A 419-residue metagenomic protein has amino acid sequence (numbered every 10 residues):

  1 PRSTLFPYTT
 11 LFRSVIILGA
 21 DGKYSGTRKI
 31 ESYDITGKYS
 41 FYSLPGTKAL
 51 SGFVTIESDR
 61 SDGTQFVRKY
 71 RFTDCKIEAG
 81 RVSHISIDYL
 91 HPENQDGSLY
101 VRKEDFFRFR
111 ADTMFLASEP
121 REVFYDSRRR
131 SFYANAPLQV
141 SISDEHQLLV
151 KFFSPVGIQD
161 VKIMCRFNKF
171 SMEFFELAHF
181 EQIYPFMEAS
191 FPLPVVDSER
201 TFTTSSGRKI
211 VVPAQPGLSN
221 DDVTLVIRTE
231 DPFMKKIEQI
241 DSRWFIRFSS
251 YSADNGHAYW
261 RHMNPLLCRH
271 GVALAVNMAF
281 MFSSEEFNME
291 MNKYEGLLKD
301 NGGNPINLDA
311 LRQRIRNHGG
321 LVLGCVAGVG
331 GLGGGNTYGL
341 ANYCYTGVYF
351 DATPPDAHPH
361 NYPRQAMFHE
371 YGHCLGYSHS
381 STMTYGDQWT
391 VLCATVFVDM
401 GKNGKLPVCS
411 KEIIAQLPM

Functional and structural regions predicted by a protein language model:
P1-T10: Single conserved hydrophobic/aromatic residue that forms the stacking wall/gate of nucleotide- or nucleobase-binding
T10, M367, Y371-L375: Active-site His/Glu-centered metal-binding helix of metallohydrolases
T10-L11, I87: Generic detector of short, aliphatic-rich beta-strand segments that form the cores of beta-sheets in diverse domain
R13-D74: Tryptophan-paired
G19, D34, R60-D62, E78 (+3 more regions): Acidic surface patches and DE-rich sequence motifs
K38, V67, H84, Q147-L149: Intrinsic-disorder/low-complexity, polar/charged segments enriched in Ser/Thr/Lys/Arg/Asp/Glu/Gln
F66-E93, S250, Y345, D351: Extracellular beta-sheet/turn segments enriched in Thr/Pro/Gly and aliphatic residues
E93-R364, C374-M419: Predominantly extracellular/secreted Zn2+-dependent metalloproteases
